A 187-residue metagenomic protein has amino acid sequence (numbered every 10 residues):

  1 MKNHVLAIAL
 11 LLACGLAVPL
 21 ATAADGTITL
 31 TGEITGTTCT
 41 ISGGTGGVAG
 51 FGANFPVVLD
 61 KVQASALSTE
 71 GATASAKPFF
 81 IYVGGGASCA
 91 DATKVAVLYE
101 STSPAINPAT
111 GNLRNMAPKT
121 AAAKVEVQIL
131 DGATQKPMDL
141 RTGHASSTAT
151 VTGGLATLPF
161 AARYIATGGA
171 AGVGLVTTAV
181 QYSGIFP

Functional and structural regions predicted by a protein language model:
K2-H4, L20-P187: Mature extracellular/passenger domains of Gram-negative fimbrial/pilin and adhesin proteins
I8-A17: Bacterial N-terminal signal peptides
